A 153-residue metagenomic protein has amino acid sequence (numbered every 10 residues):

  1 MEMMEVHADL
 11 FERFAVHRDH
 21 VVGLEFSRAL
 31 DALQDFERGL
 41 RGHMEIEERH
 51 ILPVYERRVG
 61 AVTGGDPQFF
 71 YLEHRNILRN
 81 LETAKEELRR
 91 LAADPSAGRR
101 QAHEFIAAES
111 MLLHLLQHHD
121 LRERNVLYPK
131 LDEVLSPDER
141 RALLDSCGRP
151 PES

Functional and structural regions predicted by a protein language model:
M1-S153: Small-residue-biased structural context
